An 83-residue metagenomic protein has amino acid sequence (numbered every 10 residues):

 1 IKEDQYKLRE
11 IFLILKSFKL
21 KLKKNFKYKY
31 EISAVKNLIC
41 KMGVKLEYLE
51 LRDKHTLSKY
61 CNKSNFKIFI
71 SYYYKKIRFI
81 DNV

Functional and structural regions predicted by a protein language model:
I1-M42: Glycine-rich, Lys/Arg-enriched anion-binding loops that position phosphate/diphosphate groups for phosphoryl
L38-V83: Phosphate/ribose-recognition catalytic cores of enzymes acting on nucleotide-derived substrates
